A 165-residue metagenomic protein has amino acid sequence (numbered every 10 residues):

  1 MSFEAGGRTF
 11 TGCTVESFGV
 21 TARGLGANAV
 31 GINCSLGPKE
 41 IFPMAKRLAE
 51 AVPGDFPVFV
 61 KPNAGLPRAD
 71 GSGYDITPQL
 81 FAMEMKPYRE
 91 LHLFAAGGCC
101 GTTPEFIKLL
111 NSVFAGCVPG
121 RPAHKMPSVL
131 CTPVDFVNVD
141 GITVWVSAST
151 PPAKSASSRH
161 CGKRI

Functional and structural regions predicted by a protein language model:
M1-I165: Domain-level signal for soluble alpha/beta catalytic cores
